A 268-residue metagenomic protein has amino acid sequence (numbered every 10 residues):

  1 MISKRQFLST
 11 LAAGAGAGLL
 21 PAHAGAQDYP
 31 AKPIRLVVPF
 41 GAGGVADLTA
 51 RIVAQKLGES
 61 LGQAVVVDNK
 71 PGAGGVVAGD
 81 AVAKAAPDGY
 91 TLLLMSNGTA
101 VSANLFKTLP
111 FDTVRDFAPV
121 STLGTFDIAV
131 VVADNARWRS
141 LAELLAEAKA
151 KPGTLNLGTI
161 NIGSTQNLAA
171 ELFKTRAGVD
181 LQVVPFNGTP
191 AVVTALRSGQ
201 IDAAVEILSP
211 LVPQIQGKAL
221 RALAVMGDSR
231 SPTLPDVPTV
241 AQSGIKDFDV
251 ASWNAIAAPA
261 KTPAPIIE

Functional and structural regions predicted by a protein language model:
M1-G14: N-terminal secretory signal peptides and thylakoid transit peptides that target proteins across membranes
K4-R5, R51, N69-K70, P185-N187 (+3 more regions): Short, cationic motifs built from Arg/Lys/His that form the positively charged side of catalytic pockets
P21-H23: N-terminal signal peptide c-region/cleavage motif recognized by signal peptidases
G25-R115, T154, V179-V205, Q214: N-terminal (or domain-start) structured segment
R35, T91-L93, A100, A129-V131 (+2 more regions): Residues embedded in well-ordered beta-strands
K84-G89, L105-A191, V240, W253-E268: Hinge/capping helix and adjacent helix->loop/strand transition within the periplasmic-binding protein
T99-T108, N167, L172-R176, A203-V237: A ligand-binding cleft/hinge motif common to bilobed small-molecule-binding domains
T125, L211-E268: C-terminal lobe and pocket-closing loops of periplasmic/extracytoplasmic Venus-flytrap solute-binding proteins
